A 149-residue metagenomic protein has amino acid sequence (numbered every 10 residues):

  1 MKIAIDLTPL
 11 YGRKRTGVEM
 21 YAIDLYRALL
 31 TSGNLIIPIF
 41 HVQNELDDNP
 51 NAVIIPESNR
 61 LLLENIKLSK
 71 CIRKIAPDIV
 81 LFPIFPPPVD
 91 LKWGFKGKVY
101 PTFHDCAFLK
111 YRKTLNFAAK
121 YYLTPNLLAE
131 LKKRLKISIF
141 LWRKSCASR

Functional and structural regions predicted by a protein language model:
M1-R149: Carbohydrate transferase catalytic cores enriched for Leloir-type hexosyltransferases
